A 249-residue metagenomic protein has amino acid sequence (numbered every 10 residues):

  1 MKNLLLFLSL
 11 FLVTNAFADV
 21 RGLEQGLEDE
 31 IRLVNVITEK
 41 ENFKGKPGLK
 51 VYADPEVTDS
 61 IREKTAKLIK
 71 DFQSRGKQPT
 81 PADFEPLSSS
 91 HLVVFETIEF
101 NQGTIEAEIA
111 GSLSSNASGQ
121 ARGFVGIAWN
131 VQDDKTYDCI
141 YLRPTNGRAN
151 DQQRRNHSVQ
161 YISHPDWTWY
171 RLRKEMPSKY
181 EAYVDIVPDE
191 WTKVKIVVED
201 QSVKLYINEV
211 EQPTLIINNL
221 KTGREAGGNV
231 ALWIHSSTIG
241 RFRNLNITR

Functional and structural regions predicted by a protein language model:
L4-V13: Sec-dependent N-terminal signal peptides
T14-A18: Sec/Tat signal peptide C-region and signal peptidase I cleavage site
D19-R249: Extracellular glycan-recognition regions
